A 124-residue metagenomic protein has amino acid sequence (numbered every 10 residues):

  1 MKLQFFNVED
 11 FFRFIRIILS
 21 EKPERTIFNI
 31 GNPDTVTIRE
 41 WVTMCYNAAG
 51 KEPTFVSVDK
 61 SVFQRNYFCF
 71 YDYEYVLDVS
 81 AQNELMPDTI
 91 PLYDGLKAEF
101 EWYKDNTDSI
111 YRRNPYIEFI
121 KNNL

Functional and structural regions predicted by a protein language model:
M1, D59, G95: Residue-level "edge-of-site" marker
M1-L19, T26: Substrate-positioning beta->alpha
V8, V62-T89, D94-K97, D105-D108: Conserved C-terminal active-site "lid" loop/helix of NAD(P)H-dependent oxidoreductases that clamps the redox cofactor
F11, I15, I30, W41 (+2 more regions): Non-catalytic, hydrophobic alpha-helical segments
I15-L19, V42-C45, L96-Y103: Hydrophobic "lid"/C-terminal helical patch of Rossmann-like NAD(P)-dependent dehydrogenase/epimerase domains
I18-F70, S109, N114-I120, L124: Mid/C-terminal beta-alpha module of Rossmann-like enzyme folds, strongest in SDR-family dehydrogenases/epimerases
